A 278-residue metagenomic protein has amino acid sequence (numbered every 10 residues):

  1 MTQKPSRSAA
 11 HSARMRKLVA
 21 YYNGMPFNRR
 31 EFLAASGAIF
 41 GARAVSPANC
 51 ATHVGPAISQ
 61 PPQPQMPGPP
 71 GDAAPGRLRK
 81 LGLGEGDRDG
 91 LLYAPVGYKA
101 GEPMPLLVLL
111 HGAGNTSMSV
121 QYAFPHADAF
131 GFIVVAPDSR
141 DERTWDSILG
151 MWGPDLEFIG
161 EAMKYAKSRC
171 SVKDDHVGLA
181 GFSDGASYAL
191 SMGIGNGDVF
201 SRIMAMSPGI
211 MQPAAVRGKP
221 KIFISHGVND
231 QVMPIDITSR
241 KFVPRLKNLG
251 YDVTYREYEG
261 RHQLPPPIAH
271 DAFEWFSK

Functional and structural regions predicted by a protein language model:
H11-P26, L33-F40, A44, A48-P105 (+5 more regions): A domain-start/cap signature at the N-terminus of enzymes
R77, L83-A94, G101-S171: Serine-hydrolase catalytic machinery in alpha/beta-hydrolase-like enzymes
E102-L106, F130-I133, K173-H176, D198-R202 (+2 more regions): Loop/turn elements at helix/coil->beta-strand transitions in domains of secreted/extracellular proteins
H111-A113, R140, K167-C170, F182 (+4 more regions): Cell-envelope and extracellular/periplasmic
M118-A123, M206-A215, R240-K241: Alpha-helical scaffolding within the catalytic cores of extracellular/periplasmic polymer-degrading hydrolases
D175-G218: Primarily recognizes the serine-hydrolase "nucleophile elbow" in alpha/beta-hydrolase and SGNH/GDSL folds
S225, Q231-K278: C-terminal catalytic histidine-bearing segment of alpha/beta-hydrolase fold enzymes
